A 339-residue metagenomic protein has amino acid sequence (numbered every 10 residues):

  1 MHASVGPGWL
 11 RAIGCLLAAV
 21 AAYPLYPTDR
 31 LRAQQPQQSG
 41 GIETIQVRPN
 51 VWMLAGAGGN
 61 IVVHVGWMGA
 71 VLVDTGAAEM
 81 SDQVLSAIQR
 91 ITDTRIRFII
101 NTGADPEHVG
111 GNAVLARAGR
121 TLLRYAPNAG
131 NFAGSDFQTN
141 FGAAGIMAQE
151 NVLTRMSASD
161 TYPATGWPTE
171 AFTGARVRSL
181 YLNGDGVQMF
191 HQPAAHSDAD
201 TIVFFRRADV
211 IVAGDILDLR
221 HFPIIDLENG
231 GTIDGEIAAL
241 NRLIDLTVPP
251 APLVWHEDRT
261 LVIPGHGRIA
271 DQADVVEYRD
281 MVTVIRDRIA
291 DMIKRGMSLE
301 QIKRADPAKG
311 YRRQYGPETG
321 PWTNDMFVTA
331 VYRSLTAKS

Functional and structural regions predicted by a protein language model:
M1-L16, L25-D29: Bacterial N-terminal signal peptides that target proteins for export
Q34, R124, N131, A251-R259 (+1 more regions): Accessory terminal helices/loops
I42-R90, T201-G214: Conserved beta-strand hairpin/beta-sheet module of binuclear metal-dependent hydrolase folds, prominently
T44, W67-V71, A78-N131, G142-A144: Active-site metal-binding motif and surrounding structural segment of the metallo-beta-lactamase
Q46, N131-P193, S197-D198, R206-R207 (+1 more regions): Metallo-beta-lactamase
N50, H64, D74, I88 (+10 more regions): Divalent metal-coordination and catalytic microenvironments
G58-I61, A70, A77-M80, G103-V109 (+8 more regions): Solvent-exposed loop/turn segments at secondary-structure junctions within structured extracellular/periplasmic domains
G69-A70, T75-E79, S179, G186 (+2 more regions): Metallo-beta-lactamase
